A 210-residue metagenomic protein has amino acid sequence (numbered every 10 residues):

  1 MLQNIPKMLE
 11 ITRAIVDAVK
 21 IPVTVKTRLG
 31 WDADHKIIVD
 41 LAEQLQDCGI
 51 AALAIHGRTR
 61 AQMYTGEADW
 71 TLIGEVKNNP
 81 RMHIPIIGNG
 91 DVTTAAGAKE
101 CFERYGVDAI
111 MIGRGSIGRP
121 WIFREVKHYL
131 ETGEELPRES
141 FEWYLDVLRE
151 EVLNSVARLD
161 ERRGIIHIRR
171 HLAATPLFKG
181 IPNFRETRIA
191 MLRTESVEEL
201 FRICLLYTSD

Functional and structural regions predicted by a protein language model:
K7-Q62, E67-M82: Alpha/beta enzyme core
K26, L53, G113, L172 (+1 more regions): Conserved, mostly hydrophobic/aromatic
T27-A33, P85-A96, R114-S116: Glycine-rich beta-to-alpha transition loops that act as phosphate-gripper elements at the mouths of alpha/beta enzyme
K36-L41, V92-D108: Catalytic cores of alpha/beta
G57, G106-F123: Glycine-rich phosphate-binding active-site loops on the catalytic face of alpha/beta enzymes
R119-E135: C-terminal helical cap(s) of enzyme catalytic domains, especially alpha/beta-barrels
L136-R193: C-terminal accessory regions of radical SAM enzymes
Y207-D210: Conserved small/polar residues in nucleotide/adenosyl-binding loops
